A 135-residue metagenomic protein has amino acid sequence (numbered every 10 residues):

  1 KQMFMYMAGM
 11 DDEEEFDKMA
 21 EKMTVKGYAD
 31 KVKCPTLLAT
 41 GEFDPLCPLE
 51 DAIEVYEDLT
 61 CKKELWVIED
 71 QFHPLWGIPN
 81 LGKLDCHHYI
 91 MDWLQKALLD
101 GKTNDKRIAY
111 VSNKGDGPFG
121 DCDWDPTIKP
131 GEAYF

Functional and structural regions predicted by a protein language model:
K1-G27: Mobile cap/lid helix-loop segments that gate and shape the active-site cleft of serine hydrolases
V25-A29, E54-V55: Short, flexible, glycine/charge-rich loop motifs used to bind or transfer phosphoryl groups or to couple energy/partner
V32-K33, L38-T40, D44: Short beta-strand/loop motif that positions the catalytic acidic residue of the alpha/beta-hydrolase fold
C34, P48-E57: Short alpha-helix in the alpha/beta-hydrolase fold that links the catalytic acid
C47-P48, I78: Secondary-structure boundary/capping motif
Y56-L75, Y89: Catalytic histidine neighborhood in serine/cysteine hydrolases with alpha/beta-hydrolase-type architecture
Q71-P74, P79-F135: Catalytic active-site module of serine/aspartate enzymes centered on a nucleophile-bearing elbow/loop
